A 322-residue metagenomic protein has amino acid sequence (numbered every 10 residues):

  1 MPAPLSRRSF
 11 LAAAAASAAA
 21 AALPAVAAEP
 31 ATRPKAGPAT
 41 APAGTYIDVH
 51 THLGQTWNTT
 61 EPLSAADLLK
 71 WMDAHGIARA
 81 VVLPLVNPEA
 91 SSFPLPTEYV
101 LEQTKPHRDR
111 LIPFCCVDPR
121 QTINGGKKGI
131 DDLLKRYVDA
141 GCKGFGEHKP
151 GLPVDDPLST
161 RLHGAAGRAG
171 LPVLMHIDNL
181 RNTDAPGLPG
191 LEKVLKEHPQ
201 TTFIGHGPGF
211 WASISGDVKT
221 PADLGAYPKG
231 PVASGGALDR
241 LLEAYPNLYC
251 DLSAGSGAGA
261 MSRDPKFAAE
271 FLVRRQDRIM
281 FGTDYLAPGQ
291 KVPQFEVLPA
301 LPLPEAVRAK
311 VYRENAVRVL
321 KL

Functional and structural regions predicted by a protein language model:
P2-V49, N58-R79, R274-M280, L286-L322: Mid-to-C-terminal alpha-helical segments outside catalytic/metal-binding sites
T51-L63, P88-E89, T122: Acidic/histidine-rich helix-loop elements that form or flank divalent-metal/phosphate-binding sites at the catalytic
H52, L85-V86, C116-R120, K149-P150 (+4 more regions): Active-site beta-loop-alpha junctions enriched in small/polar residues
L63-L68, P94-E102, K128-D132, G187-E192 (+2 more regions): Alpha-helical scaffolding within the catalytic cores of extracellular/periplasmic polymer-degrading hydrolases
A78-R79, N87, S91-P186: Active-site gating/metal-coordination segments in enzymes
L83, H148, E314: Conserved residues at the C-terminal ends of beta-strands
G144, D156-M280: Catalytic pocket-lining loop regions of alpha/beta-barrel enzymes, especially the amidohydrolase/enolase/GH5 lineages
